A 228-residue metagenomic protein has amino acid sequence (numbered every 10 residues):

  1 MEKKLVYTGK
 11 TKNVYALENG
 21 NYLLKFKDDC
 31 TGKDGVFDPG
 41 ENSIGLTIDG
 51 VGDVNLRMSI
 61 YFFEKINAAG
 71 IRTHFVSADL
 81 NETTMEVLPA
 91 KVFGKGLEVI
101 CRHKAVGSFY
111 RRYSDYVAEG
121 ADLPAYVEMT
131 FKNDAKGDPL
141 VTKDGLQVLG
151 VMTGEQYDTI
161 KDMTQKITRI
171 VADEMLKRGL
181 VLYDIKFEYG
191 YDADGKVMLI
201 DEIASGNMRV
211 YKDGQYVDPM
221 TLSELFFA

Functional and structural regions predicted by a protein language model:
M1-F131: Active-site loop/lid in soluble adenylation, ligation, and acyl-transfer enzymes
N21, G94-G96, G179-L182, D194-V197: Coil-to-beta-strand transition motifs
P39-V54, D134-M163: Short histidine-centered catalytic/ligand-binding loop motif
H74-T83, L176-Y191: A short glycine-rich, hydrophobically flanked beta-strand micro-motif that places a catalytic Asp/Glu for divalent metal
C101, L182-E202: Conserved metal-phosphate-binding beta-hairpin within the catalytic cores of diverse ATP-dependent phosphoryl-transfer
R111, E202-A228: C-terminal helix-cap and adjacent tail motif
P124-G137, T168-V181, S205-M208: Phosphate-binding core of ATP-grasp and ATP-grasp-like enzymes
V151-Y183: A long amphipathic alpha-helix within ATP-dependent nucleotide-binding catalytic cores
